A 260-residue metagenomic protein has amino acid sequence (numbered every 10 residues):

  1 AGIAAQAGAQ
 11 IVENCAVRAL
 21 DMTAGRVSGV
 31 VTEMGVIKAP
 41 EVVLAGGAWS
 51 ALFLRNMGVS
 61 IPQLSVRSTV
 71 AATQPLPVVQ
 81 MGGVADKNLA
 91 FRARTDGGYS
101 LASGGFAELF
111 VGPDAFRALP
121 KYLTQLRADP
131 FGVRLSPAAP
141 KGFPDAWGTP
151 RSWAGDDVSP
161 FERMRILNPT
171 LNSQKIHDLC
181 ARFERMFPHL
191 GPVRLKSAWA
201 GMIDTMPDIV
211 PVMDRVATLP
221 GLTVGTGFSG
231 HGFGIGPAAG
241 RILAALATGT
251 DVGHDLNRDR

Functional and structural regions predicted by a protein language model:
A1, Q6, A24-V27: Rossmann-like NAD(P)H-binding beta-loop-alpha module
I3-A7, N56, I242-T250: Active-site catalytic microenvironments for nucleophilic, acid-base chemistry
A5-V17, V193-R194: A conserved beta-strand/loop element that lines the FAD pocket in flavoprotein oxidoreductases
I11-E13, L44, V224: General beta-strand structural signal in soluble alpha/beta enzymes
C15, G104-G105, A198: Short, well-ordered beta-to-alpha junction loops that form the rim of enzyme active sites and present histidine/acidic
C15, G47-A48, P237: Alpha-helix N-cap/helix-start capping motif
L20-G148, E162-S173, D178-L190: Flavin-dependent oxidoreductases
K141-R260: C-terminal catalytic lobe of FAD-dependent flavoproteins
